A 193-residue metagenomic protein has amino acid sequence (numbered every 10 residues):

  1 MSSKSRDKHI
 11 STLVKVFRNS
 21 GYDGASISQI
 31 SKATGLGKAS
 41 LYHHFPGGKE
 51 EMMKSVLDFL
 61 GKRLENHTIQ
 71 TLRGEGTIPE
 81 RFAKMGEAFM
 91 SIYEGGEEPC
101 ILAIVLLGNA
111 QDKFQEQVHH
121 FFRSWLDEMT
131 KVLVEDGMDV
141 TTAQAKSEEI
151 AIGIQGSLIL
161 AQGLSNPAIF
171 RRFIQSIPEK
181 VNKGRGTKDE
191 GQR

Functional and structural regions predicted by a protein language model:
K8, T12, V16-S55: Helix-turn-helix
L57-R63: Short, basic, alpha-helical segments at the C-terminal edge of helix-turn-helix-like DNA-binding modules
E65, Q111-D136, A145, Q175-N182: Amphipathic alpha-helical packing segments from all-alpha helical-bundle domains
T68-E97, V140, S147-I150: Hydrophobic alpha-helical connector segments
I92, L107, A151-I169, V181-G184: Amphipathic C-terminal alpha-helical segment
Y93-K113: Amphipathic alpha-helical segments used for helix-helix packing
T141-L160, R172, S176: Hydrophobic alpha-helical segments that form the core of small-molecule binding pockets and/or dimer interfaces
R185-R193: Short, basic, low-complexity termini and linkers enriched in Ser/Thr/Gly/Pro that act as targeting/leader peptides
